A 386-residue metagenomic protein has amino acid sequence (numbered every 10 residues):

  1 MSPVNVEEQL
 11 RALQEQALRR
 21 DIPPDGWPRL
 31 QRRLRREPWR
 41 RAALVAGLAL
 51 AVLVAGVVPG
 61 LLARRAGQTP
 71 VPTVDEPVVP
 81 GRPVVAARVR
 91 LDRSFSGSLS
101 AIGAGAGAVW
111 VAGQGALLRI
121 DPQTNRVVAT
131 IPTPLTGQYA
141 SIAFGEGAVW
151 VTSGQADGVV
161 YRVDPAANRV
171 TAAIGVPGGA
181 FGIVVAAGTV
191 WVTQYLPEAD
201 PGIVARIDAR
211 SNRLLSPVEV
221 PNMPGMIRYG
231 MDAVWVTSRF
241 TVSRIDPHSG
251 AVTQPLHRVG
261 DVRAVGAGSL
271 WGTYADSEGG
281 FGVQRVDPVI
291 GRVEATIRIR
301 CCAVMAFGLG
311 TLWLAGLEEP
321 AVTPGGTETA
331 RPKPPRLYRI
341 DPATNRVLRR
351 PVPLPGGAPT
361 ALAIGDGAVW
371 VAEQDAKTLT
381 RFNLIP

Functional and structural regions predicted by a protein language model:
M1-N5, R32-A87: Membrane-interface helical sensory segment of bacterial ECF anti-sigma factor regulators
M1-P38: Disordered, charged N-terminal biogenesis/targeting segments of membrane/secreted proteins
E7, D25, R29, R36-E37 (+6 more regions): General helical secondary-structure elements
E8, R41-A49, G115, G158 (+1 more regions): Generic secretory/membrane-interface signal
L13-Q16, D21, R33, A51-G56 (+6 more regions): Low-complexity, intrinsically disordered/propeptide-like segments
G26-R33, L50, V54, P59 (+3 more regions): Solvent-exposed, non-transmembrane amphipathic alpha-helical segments
P70-P386: Predominantly soluble domains enriched in secretory-pathway, periplasmic, or organellar proteins
